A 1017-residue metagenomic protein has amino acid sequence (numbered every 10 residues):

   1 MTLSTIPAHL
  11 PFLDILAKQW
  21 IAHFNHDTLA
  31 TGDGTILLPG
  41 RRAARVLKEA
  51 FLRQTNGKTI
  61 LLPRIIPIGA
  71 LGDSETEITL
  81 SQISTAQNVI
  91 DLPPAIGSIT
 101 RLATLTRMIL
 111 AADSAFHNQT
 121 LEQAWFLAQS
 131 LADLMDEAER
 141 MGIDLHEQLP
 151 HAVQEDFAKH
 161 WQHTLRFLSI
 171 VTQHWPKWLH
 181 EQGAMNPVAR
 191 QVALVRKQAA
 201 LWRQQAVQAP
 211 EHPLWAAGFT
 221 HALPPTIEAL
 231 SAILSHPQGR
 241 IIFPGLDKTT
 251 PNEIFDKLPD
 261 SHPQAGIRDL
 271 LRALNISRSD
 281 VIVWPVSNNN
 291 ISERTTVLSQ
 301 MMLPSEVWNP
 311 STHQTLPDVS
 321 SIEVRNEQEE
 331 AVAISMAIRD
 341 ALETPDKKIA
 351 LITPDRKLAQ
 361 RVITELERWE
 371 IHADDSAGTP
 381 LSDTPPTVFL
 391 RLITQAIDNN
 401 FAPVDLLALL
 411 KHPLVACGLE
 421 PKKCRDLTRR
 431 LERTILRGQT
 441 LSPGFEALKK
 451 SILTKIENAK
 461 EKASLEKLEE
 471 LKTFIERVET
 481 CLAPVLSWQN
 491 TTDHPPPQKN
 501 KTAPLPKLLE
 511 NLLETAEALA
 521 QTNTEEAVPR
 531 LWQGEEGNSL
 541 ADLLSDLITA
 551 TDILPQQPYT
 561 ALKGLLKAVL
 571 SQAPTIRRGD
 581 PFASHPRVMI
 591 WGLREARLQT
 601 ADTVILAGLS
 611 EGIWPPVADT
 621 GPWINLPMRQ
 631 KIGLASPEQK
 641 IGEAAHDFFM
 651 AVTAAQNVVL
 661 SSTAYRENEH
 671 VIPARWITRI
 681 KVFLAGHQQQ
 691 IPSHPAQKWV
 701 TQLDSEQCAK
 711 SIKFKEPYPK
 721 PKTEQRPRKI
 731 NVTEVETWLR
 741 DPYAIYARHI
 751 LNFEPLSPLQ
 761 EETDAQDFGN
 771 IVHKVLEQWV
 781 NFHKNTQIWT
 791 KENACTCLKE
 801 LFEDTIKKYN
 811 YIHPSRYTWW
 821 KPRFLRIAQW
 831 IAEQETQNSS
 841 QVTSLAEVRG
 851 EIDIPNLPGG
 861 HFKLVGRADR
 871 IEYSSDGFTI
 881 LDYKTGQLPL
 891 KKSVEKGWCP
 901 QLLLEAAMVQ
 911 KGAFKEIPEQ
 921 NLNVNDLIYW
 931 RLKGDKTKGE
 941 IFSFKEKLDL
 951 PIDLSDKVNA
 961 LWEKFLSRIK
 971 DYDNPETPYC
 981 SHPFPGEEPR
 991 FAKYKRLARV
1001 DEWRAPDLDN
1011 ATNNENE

Functional and structural regions predicted by a protein language model:
M1-N785, K791, K799, E803-Y809 (+4 more regions): Polyanion-engaging groove/track-forming segments
A518, T522-T524, N668, S711-E1017: RecB-family 4Fe-4S metal-dependent nuclease core
